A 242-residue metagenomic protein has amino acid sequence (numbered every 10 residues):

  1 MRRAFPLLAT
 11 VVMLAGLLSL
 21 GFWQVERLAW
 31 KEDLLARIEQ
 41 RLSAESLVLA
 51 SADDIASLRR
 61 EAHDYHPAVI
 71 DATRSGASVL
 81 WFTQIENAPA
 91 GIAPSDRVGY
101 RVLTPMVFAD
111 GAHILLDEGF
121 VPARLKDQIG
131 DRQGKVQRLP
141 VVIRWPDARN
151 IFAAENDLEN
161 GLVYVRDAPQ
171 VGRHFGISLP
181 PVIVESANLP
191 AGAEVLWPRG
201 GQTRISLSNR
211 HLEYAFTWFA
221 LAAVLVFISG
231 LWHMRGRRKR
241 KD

Functional and structural regions predicted by a protein language model:
M1-E61, Y65-D242: Surface-exposed, charge/polar-rich loops and edge strands
